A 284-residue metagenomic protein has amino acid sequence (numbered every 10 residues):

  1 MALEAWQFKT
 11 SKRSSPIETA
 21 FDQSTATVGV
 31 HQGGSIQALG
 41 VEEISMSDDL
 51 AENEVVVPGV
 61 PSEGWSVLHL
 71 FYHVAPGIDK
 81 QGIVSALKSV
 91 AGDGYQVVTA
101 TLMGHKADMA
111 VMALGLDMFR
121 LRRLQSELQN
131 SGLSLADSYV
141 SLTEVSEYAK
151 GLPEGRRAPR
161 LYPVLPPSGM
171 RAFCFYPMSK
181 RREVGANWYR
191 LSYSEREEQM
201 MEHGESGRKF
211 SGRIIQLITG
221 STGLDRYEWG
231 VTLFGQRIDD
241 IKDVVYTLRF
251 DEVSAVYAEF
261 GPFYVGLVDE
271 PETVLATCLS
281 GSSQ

Functional and structural regions predicted by a protein language model:
M1, Q23-S24, V28, G33-S35: Short terminal hydrophobic/aromatic SLiMs and anchors at protein ends
L39-S89, M118-F119, S138-E205, Q236 (+2 more regions): Short S/T/G/P-rich N-terminal loop/turn motif that feeds into the first structured element of a domain
L70, M103-M118, F173-M178, I218 (+3 more regions): Short, well-ordered beta-strand segments in beta-rich or mixed alpha/beta enzyme and ligand-binding folds
I83-A86, R122-N130, D243-R249: Short amphipathic alpha-helices in soluble, non-transmembrane regions that often serve as interface/regulatory elements
K88-M109, L133-V145, G204-E228, V244 (+1 more regions): Short, glycine- and small/hydrophobic-rich beta-strand elements in well-ordered beta-sheets
Q236-Q284: C-terminal structured interaction module
